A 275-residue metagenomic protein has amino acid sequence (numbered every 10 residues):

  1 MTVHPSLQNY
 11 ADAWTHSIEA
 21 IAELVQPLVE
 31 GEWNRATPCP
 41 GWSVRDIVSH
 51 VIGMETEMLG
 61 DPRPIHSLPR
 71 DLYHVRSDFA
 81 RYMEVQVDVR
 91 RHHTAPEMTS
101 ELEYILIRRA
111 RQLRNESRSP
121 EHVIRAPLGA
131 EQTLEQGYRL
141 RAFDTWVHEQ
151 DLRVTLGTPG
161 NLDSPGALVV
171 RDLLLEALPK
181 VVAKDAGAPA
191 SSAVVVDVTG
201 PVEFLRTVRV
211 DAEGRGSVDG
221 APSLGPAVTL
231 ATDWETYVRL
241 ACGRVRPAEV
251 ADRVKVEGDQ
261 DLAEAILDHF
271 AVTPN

Functional and structural regions predicted by a protein language model:
M1-N9, M58-N115: Short, helix-capping/interhelical loops that line the mouth of catalytic, cofactor-, or ligand-binding pockets
T2-R45, M58-G60: An N-terminal domain-cap segment
I18, A22, Q26, E55-L59 (+3 more regions): Structural signal for well-ordered, non-membrane alpha-helices
Q26-T37, I107-Y138: Acidic interhelical loop/turn segments
N34-R76, P127-A183: Short, contiguous alpha-helical
A167-D211: A glycine-rich beta-turn/hairpin centered on an aromatic-Pro dipeptide
E203-T229: Acidic/His-leaning functional-site neighborhoods
P222-N275: C-terminal interaction segments
